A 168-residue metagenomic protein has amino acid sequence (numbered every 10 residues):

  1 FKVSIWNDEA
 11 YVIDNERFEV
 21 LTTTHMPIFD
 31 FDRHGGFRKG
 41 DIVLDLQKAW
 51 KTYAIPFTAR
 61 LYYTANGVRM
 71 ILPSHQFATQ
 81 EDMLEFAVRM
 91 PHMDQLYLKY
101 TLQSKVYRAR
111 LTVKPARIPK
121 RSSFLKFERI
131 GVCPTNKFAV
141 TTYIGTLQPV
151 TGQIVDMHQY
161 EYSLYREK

Functional and structural regions predicted by a protein language model:
F1-T64, H75-L84, Q103, Y107-K168: Signature for HUH/AEP ssDNA processing cores
A65-R69: The conserved glycine-aromatic submotif of the RRM
I71-P73: Short hydrophobic/aromatic beta-strand micro-patches that form the beta-sheet surface supporting nucleotide- or nucleic
A87-L98: A common structural junction motif
